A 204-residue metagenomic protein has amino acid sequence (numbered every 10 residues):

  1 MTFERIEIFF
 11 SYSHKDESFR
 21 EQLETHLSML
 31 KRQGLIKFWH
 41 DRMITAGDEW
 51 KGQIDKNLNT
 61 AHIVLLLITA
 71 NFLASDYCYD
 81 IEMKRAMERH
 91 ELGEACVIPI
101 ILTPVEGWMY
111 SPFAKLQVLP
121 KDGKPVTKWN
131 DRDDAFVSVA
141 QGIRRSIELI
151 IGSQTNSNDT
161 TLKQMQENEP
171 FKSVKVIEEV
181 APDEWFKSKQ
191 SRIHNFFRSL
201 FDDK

Functional and structural regions predicted by a protein language model:
M1-S11, Q33, G52-T60, L119-P120 (+1 more regions): Defense-system signaling and execution modules centered on TIR/cGAS-STING-like, death/scaffold domains and their
E7, K15-I150: Cross-kingdom TIR/SEFIR domain
